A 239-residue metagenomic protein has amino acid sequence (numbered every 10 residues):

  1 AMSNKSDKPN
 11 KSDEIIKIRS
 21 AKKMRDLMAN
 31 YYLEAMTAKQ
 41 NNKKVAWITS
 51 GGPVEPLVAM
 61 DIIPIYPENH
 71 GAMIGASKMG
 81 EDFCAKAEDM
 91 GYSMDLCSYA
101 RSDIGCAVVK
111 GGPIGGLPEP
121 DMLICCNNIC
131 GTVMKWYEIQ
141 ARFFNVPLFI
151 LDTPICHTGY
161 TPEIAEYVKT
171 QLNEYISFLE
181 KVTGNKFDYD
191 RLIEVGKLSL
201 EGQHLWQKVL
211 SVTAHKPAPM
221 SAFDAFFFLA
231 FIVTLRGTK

Functional and structural regions predicted by a protein language model:
K5-K44, K169, N173-K239: A charged, amphipathic alpha-helical module
K44-V45, M122: Short, Asp-centered acidic motifs that coordinate Mg2+ and/or phosphate in catalytic or ligand-binding sites
A46-W47, C130: Short alpha-helix boundary/capping motifs
W47-G116, W136-Y137: An N-terminal, globular interaction/scaffold subdomain
V54-A59, I139, F226-L235: Short, hydrophobic/amphipathic alpha-helical patches that form generic packing surfaces within helical domains
C106-V108, I114-K208, V212: Internal, well-ordered alpha/beta segment that forms a basic, Gly-enriched binding/recognition surface
